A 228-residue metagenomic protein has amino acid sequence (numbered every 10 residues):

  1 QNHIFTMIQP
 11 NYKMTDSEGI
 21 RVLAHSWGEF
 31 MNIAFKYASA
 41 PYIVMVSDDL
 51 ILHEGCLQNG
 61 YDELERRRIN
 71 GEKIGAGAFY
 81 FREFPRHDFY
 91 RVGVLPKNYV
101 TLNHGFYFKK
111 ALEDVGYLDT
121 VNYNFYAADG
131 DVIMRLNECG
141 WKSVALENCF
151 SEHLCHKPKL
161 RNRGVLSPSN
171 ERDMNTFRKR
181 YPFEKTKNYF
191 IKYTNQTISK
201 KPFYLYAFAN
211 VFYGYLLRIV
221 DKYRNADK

Functional and structural regions predicted by a protein language model:
Q1-K36: Active-site-proximal specificity loops/subdomain of glycosyltransferases
S39-A40, L102-G116: Conserved nucleotide-sugar donor-binding and metal-coordinating catalytic region shared by glycosyltransferases
I43: Short aromatic/hydrophobic "clamp" motif used to bind/position activated sugar donors
L57-I74: Conserved donor-nucleotide/metal-binding helix-loop-beta segment in metal-dependent transferases, i.e., the alpha-helix
G75-Y90: Short beta-strand-to-loop element that shapes/binds the nucleotide-sugar donor at the catalytic cleft/hinge
R82-F84, A145-P168, D173: Active-site donor/metal-binding and catalytic loop motifs of nucleotide-sugar-dependent glycosylation enzymes
D88-K109, F125: A recurrent flexible, glycine/aromatic-enriched loop bordering the glycosyltransferase active site that acts as
N124-V132: Acidic donor-binding loop at a coil-to-helix junction in glycosyltransferase catalytic cores that engages
